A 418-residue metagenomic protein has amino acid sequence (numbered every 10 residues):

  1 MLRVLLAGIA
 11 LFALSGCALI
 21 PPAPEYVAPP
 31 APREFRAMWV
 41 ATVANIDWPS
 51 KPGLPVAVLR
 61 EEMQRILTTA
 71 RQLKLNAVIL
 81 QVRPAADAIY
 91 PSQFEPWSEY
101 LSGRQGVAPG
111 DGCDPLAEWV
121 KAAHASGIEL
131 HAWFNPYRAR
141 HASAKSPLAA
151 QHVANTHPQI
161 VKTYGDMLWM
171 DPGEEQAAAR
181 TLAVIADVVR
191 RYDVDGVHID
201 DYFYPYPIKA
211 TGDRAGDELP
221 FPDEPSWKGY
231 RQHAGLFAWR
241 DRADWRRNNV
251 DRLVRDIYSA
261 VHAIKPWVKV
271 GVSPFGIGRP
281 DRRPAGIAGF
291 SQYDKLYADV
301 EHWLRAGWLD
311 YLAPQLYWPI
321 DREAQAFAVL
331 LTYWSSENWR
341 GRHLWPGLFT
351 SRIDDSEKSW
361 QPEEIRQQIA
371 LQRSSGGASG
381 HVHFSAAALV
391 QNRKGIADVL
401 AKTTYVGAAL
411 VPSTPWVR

Functional and structural regions predicted by a protein language model:
S15-G16: C-terminal motif of bacterial Sec signal peptides marking the signal peptidase cleavage site
R33, A41-E61, A132, Y137-R191 (+1 more regions): Active-site-adjacent "subsite" loops/lids of carbohydrate-active enzymes
V40-T42, F237, V268-A288, L330-Q368: Active-site clefts of carbohydrate-active enzymes
A44-A57, W97-C113, Y164-L182, L236-V250 (+2 more regions): The substrate-binding groove and active-site-proximal loops of carbohydrate-active enzymes, especially glycoside
E61-D87: Catalytic domains of carbohydrate-active enzymes, especially glycoside hydrolases
L75, N155-I277, D281-W308, Y317: Polysaccharide-binding and catalytic clefts of secreted carbohydrate-active enzymes
L80-N135, A238, R242-I264, A326: Aromatic-lined substrate-binding rim segments of carbohydrate-active enzymes
Y297-E301, R305-E323, R340-V417: Substrate-binding cleft of secreted/luminal carbohydrate-active enzymes
